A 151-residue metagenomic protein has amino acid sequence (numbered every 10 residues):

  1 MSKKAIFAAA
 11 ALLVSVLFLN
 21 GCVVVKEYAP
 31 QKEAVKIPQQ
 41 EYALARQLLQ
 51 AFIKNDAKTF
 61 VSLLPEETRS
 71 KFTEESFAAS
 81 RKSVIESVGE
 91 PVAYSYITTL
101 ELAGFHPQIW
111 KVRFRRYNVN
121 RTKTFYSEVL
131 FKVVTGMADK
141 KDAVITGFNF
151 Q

Functional and structural regions predicted by a protein language model:
M1-C22: Sec-dependent bacterial lipoprotein signal peptides
C22-K54: Short, low-complexity N-terminal intrinsically disordered segments enriched in polar/charged residues
E27, E74, V84, F125 (+1 more regions): Non-catalytic interaction surface on structured domains
A43, K58-P107: Short solvent-exposed beta->alpha transition segments
Y96-Q151: Exposed beta-sheet edge and beta->alpha loop/turn motif
